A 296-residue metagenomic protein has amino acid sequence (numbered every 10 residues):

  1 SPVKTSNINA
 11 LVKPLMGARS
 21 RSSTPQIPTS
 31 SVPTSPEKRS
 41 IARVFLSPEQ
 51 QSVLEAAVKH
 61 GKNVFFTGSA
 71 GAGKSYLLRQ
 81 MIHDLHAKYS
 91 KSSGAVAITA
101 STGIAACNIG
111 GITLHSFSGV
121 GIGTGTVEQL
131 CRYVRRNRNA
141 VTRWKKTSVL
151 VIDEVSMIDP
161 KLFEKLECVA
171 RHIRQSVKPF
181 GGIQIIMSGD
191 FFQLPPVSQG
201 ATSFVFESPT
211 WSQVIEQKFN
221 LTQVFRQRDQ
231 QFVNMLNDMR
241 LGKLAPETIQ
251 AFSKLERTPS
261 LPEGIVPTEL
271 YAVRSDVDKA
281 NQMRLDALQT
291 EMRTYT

Functional and structural regions predicted by a protein language model:
S1-T296: Conserved ATP-binding/catalytic motifs of P-loop helicase motor domains
